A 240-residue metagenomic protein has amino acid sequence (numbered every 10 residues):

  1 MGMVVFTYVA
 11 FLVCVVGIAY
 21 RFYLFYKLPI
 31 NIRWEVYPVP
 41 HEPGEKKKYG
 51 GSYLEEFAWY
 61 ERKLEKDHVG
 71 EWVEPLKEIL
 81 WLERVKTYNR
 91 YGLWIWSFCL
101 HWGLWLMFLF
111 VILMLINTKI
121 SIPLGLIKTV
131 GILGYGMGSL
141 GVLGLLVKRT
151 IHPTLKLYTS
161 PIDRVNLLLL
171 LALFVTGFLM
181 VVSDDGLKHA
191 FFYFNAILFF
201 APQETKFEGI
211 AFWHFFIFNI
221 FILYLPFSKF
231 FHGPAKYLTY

Functional and structural regions predicted by a protein language model:
M1-P40, A190-H214: Long, highly hydrophobic alpha-helical transmembrane signal-anchor segments
V9, Y60-K63, F221: Generic amphipathic alpha-helical segments used as scaffolds and interaction surfaces in large, multi-domain proteins
Y23-P75: Membrane-interface amphipathic/juxtamembrane segments adjacent to transmembrane helices
V73-R84: Membrane-proximal N-terminal segments immediately preceding the first transmembrane helix
L82-W213, F218-T239: Long, contiguous internal "core" modules enriched in hydrophobic/ aromatic residues
